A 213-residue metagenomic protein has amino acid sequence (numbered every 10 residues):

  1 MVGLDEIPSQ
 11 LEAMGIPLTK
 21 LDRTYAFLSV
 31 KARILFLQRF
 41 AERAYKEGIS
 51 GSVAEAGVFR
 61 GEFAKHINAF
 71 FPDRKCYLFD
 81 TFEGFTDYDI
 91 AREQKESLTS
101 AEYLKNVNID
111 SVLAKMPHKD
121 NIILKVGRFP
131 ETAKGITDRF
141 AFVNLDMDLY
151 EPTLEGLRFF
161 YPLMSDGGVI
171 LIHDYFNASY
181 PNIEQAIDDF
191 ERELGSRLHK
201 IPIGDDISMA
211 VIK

Functional and structural regions predicted by a protein language model:
M1-V2: N-terminal auxiliary segments of SAM/dcSAM-dependent transferases
I7-K31, Q38, E47-K213: S-adenosylmethionine/decaboxylated-SAM
